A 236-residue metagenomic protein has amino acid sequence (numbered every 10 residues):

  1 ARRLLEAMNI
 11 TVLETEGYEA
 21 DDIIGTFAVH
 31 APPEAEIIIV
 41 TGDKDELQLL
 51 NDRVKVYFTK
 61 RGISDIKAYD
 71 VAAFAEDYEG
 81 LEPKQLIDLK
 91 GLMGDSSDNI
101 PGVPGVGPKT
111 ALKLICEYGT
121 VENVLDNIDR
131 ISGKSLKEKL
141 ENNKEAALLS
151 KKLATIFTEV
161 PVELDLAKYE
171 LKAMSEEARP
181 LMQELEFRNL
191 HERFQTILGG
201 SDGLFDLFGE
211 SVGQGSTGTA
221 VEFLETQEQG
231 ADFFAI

Functional and structural regions predicted by a protein language model:
A1-V162: Extended two-metal-dependent nuclease catalytic cores across DNA- and RNA-processing enzymes
L164-L166: Short conserved micro-motifs at the rims of enzyme active sites and ligand-binding pockets
K168-I236: Long, highly charged low-complexity segments
